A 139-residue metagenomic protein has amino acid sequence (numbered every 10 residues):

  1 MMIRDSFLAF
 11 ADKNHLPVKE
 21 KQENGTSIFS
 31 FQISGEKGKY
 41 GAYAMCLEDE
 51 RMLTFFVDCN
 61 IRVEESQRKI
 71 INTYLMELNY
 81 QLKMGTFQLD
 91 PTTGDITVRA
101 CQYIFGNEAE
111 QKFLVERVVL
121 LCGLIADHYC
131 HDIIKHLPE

Functional and structural regions predicted by a protein language model:
M1-G41: Charge-rich, low-complexity N-terminal segments
P17-K19, Y43-M45, T86-Q88: Short, surface-exposed charged micro-motifs
I33-V63: Long, continuous compositionally biased terminal/linker segments
F56-D95: Short, internal acidic amphipathic alpha-helical interface segments that mediate docking to partner proteins
I96-A100: Short, aliphatic-rich beta-strand segments
G106-V118: A short acidic/glycine-rich loop-to-helix N-cap element
V115, L120-L124, H128, D132: Long, contiguous binding/interaction regions
I134-E139: Short, highly charged C-terminal tails/helix-capping segments
